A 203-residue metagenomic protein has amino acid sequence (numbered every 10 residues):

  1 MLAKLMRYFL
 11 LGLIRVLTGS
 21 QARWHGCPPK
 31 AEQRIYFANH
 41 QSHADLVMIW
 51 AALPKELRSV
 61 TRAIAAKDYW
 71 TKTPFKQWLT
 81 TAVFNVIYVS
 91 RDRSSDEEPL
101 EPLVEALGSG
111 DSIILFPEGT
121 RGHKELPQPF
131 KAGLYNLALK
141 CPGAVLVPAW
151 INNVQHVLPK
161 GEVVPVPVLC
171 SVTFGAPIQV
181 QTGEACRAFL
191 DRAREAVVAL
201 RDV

Functional and structural regions predicted by a protein language model:
A3-G19, Q77, T81, N85: Short hydrophobic helices that act as membrane-entry/anchoring signals
L10-H40: Helix-to-loop junction immediately C-terminal to a conserved catalytic motif
K30-D92: Catalytic core of membrane glycerolipid acyltransferases/transacylases, capturing the structured, soluble-facing
Q33-I35, S112-F116, V147: Residue-level preference for the first positions of well-ordered beta-strands
V47-M48, T71-P74, E98, Q155-G161: A short, acidic/glycine-rich surface segment
W78, H123-A185: A cross-family acyltransferase "interaction/gating" segment
I87-L126: Internal catalytic-core helix/loop-beta-alpha segment that presents or stabilizes conserved functional determinants
E98-E105, C170-V198: A charged, well-structured terminal subsegment
